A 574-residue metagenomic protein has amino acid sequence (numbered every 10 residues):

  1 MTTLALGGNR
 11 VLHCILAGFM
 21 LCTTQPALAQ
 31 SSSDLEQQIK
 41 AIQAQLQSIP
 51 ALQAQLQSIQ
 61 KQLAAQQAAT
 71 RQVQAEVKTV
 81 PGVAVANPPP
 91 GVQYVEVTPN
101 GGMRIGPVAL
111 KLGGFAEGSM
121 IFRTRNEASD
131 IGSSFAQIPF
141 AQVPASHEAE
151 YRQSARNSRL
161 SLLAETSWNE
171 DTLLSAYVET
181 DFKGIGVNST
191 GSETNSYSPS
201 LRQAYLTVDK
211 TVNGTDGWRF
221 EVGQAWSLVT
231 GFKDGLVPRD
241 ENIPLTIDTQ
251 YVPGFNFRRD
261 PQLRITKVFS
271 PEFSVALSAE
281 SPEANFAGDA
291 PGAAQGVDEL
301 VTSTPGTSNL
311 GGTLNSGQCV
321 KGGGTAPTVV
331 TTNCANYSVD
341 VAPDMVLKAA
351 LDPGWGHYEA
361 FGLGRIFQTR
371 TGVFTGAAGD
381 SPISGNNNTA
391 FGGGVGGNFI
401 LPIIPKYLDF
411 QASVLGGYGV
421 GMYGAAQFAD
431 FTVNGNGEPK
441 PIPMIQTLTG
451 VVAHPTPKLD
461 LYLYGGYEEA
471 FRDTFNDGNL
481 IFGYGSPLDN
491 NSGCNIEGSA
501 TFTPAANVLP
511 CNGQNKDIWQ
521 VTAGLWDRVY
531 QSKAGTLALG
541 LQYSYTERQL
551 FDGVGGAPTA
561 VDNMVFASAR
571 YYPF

Functional and structural regions predicted by a protein language model:
M1-R10: N-terminal secretory signal peptides that target proteins for export/translocation
H13-T23: Bacterial N-terminal signal peptides
L28-I131: N-terminal periplasmic/intermembrane-space "pro-region" immediately following the signal or transit peptide
V97-I138, Q142-V297, V339-H357, L401-G416 (+1 more regions): Outer membrane beta-barrel
I105, Y151-N157, T194-L201, G254-R258 (+7 more regions): Transmembrane beta-barrel outer-membrane domains
N126-D130, V187-Y197, K233-D240, A287-Y337 (+5 more regions): Outer-membrane beta-barrel translocator domains and adjoining extracellular loop/strand segments of Gram-negative
P353-V521: Detector for outer-membrane/organellar transmembrane beta-barrel domains, recognizing the amphipathic beta-strand
V561-F574: Outer-membrane beta-barrel "beta-signal"
